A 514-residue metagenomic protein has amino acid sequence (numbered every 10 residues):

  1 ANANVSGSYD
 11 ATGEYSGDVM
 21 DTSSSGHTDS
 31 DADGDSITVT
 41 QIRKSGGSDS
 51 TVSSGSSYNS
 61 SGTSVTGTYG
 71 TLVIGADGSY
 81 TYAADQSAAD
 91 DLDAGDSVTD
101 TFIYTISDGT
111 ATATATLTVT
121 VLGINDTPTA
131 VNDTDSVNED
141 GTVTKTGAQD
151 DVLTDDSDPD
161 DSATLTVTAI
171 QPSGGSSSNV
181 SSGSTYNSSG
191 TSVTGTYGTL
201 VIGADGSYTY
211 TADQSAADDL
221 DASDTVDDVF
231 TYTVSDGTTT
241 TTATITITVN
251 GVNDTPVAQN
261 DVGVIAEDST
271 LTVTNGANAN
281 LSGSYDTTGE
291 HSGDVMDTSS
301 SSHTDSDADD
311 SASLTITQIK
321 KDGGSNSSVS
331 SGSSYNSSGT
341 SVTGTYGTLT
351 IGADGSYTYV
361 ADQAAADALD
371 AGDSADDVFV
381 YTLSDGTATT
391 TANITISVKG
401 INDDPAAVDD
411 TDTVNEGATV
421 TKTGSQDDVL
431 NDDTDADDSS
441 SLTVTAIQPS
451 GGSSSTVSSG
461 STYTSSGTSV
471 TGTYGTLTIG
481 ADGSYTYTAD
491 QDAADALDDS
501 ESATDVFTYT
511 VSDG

Functional and structural regions predicted by a protein language model:
A1-V65, T129-V193, V257-V342, A406-V470: Extracellular ectodomain surface segments
S53-G123, S181-G251, S328-G400, S458-G514: Acidic, turn/loop-rich segments in luminal/extracellular domains of secretory-pathway and cell-surface proteins
S79, N132, S207, N260 (+4 more regions): Glycine- and aspartate-rich repeat motifs characteristic of hemolysin/RTX-like Ca2+-binding segments in secreted
L122-T129, N250-Q259, K399-A406: Low-complexity, Pro/Thr/Ser/Gly/Ala-rich linker/spacer regions in secreted, extracellular modular proteins
